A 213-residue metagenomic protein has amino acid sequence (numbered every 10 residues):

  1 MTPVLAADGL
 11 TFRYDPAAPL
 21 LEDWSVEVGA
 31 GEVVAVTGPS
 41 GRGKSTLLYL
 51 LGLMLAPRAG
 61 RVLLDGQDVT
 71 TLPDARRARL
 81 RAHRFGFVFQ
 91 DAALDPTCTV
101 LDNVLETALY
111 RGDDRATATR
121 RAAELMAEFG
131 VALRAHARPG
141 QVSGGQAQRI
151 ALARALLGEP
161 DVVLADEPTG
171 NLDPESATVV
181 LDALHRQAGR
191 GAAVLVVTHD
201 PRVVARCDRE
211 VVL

Functional and structural regions predicted by a protein language model:
G52: Helix-to-loop junction immediately C-terminal to a conserved catalytic motif
G60-D68: Conserved ABC transporter NBD signature motif
V69-F85, G189: ABC ATPase NBD coupling module
A82, A137, G158, A183 (+1 more regions): Conserved signature/switch motifs of ABC ATPase nucleotide-binding domains
T97-E106: Short coil-to-helix segment of the ABC ATPase nucleotide-binding domain corresponding to the Q-loop/switch region
R138-V142, Q146-Q148: Conserved ABC ATPase signature
V163-D166: Catalytic Walker B motif of ABC-type/P-loop ATPase nucleotide-binding domains
